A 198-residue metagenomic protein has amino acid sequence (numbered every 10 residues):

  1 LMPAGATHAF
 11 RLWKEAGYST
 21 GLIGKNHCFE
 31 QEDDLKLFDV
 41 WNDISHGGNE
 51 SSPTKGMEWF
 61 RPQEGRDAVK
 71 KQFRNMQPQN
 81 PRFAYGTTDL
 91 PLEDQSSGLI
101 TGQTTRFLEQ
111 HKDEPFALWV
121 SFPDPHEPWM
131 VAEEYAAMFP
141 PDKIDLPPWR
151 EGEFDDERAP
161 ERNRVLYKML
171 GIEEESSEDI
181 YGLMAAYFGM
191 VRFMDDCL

Functional and structural regions predicted by a protein language model:
L1-C197: Formylglycine-dependent sulfatase
